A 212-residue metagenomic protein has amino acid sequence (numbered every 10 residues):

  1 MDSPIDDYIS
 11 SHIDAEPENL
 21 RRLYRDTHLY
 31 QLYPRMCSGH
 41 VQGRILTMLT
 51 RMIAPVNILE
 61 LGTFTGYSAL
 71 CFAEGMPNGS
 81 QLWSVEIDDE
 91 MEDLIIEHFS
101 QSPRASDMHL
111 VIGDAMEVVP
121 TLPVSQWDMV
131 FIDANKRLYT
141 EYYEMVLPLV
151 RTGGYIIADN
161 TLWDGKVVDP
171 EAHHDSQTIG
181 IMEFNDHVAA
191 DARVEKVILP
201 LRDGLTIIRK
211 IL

Functional and structural regions predicted by a protein language model:
M1-M129, K136-I157, T161-L212: A short alpha-helical cap/connector motif
